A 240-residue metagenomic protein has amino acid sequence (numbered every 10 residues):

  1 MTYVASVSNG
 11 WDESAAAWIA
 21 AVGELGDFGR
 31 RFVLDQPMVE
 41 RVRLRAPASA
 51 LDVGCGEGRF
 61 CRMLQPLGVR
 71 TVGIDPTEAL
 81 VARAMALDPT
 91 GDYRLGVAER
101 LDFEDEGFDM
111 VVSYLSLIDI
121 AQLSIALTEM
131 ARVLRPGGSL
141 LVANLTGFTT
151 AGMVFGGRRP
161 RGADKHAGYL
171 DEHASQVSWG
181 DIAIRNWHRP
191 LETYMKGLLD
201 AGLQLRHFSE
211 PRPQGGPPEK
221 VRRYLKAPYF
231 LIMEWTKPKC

Functional and structural regions predicted by a protein language model:
M1-A46, R59-M63, L80-R83: Conserved class I S-adenosyl-L-methionine
L51-V53, E57-R100: Class I SAM-dependent methyltransferase SAM/SAH-binding core
E99-V111: A short acidic, Gly/Pro-enriched loop at the edge of an enzyme's catalytic core that lines a small-molecule cofactor
M110-L123: A short SAM/SAH-binding and catalytic strip from SAM-dependent methyltransferases
S124-P136: A short glycine-rich, Lys/Arg-flanked "PGG" loop and its adjoining helix->strand segment in the class I
S139-H173: Conserved class I S-adenosyl-L-methionine
A174, R185-F208: Short alpha-helix
G197-C240: C-terminal lobe and adjacent flexible extensions of AdoMet/dcAdoMet transferase-like proteins
